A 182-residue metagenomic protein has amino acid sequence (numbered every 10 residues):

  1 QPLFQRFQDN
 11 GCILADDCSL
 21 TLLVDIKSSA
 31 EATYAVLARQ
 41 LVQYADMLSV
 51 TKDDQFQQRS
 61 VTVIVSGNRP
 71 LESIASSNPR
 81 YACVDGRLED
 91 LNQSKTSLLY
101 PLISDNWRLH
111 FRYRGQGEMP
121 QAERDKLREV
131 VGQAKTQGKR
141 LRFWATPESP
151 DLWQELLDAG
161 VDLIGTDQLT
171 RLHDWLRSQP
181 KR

Functional and structural regions predicted by a protein language model:
Q1-R182: Catalytic cores of phosphodiester-bond hydrolases, prominently lipid phosphodiesterases
